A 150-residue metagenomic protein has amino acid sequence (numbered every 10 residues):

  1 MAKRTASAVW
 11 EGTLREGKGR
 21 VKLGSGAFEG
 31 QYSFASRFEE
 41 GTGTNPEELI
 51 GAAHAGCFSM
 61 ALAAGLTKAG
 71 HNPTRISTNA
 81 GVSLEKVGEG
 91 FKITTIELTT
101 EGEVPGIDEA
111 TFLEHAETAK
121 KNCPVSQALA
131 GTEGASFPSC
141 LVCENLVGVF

Functional and structural regions predicted by a protein language model:
M1-A52, S59-F150: Extended beta-strand/beta-hairpin segments
